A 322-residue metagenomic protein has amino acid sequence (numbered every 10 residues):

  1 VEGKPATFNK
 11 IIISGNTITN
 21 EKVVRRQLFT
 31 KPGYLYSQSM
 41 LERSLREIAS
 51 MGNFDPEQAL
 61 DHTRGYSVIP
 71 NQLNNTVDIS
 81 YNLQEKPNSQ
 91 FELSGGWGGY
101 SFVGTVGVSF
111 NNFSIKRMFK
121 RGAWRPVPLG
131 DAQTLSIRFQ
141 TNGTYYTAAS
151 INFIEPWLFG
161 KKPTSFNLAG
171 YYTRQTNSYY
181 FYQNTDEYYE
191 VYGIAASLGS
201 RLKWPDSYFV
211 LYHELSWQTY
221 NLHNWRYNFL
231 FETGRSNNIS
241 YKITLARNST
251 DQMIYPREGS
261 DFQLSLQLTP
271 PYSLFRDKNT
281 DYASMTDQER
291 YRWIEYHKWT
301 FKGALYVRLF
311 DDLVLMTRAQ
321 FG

Functional and structural regions predicted by a protein language model:
E2-K4, T17: Extended, domain-scale alpha-helical bundle/helix-rich regions
T7-I12, K162: Solvent-exposed, non-transmembrane alpha-helical starts
K10, E21, R25, L41-L45 (+2 more regions): Extracytoplasmic/secreted envelope proteins and their assembly/folding machinery, especially bacterial periplasmic
K10, I18, Q72-N75, S89-G98 (+2 more regions): C-terminal outer-membrane beta-barrel translocator/porin domains of Gram-negative envelope proteins and their
I18, Y34-Y255: Gram-negative/organellar outer-membrane beta-barrel architecture
I18-P32: N-terminal periplasmic "start-of-domain" segments of outer-membrane beta-barrel proteins
